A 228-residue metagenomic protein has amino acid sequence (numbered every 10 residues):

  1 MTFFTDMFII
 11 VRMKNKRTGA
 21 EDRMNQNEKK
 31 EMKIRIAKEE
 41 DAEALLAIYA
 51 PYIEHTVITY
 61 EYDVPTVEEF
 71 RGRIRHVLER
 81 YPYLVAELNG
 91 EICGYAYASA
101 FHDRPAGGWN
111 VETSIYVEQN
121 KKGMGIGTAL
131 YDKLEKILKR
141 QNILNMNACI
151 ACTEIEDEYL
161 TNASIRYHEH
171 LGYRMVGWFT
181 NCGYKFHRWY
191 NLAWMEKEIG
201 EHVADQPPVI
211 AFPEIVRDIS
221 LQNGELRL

Functional and structural regions predicted by a protein language model:
M7-R12: Short, positively charged and aromatic/hydrophobic N-terminal segments
K33-L45: A short beta-loop-alpha structural element at the N-terminal edge of CoA-dependent acyl/N-acetyltransferase catalytic
L46, A50-R73: Conserved GNAT-fold acetyl-CoA-binding loop/helix
P65-N120, D132, E198-E201: Acetyl-CoA-dependent GNAT
S114-K122, I150-I155: A short, internal acetyl-CoA/4′-phosphopantetheine-binding micro-motif in the GNAT/acyltransferase core
G123-K139, N162-R166: Conserved acetyl-CoA-binding loop-helix of GNAT-fold acetyltransferases
L138-L160: Conserved GNAT acetyl-CoA-binding A-motif
C149-A151, I165, E169-R188, G200-E201 (+1 more regions): Conserved catalytic-core motifs of GNAT/GCN5-like acyltransferases
